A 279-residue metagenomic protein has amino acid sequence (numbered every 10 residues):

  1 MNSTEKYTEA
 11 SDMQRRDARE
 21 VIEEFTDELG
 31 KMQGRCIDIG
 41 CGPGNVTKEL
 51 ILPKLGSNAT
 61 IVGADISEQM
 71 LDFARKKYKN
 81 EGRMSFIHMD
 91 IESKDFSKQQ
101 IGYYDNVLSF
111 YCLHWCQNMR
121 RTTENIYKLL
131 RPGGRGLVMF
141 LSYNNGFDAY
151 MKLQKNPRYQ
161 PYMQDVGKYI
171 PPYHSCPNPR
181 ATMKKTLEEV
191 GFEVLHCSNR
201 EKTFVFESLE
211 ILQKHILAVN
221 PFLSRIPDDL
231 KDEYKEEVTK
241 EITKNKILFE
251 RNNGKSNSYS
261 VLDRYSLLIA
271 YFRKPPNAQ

Functional and structural regions predicted by a protein language model:
M1-A18: Class I SAM-dependent methyltransferase Rossmann-like catalytic core, especially the SAM/SAH-binding loop
N2-S3, V194-N257: C-terminal helical/coil "lid" or tail adjacent to the Rossmann-like core of SAM-dependent
M13-G34, K48-P53: Conserved alpha-helix/loop element of class I SAM-dependent methyltransferases that forms part of the SAM/SAH-binding
G34-S97: Class I SAM-dependent methyltransferase SAM/SAH-binding core
S97-V107: A short acidic, Gly/Pro-enriched loop at the edge of an enzyme's catalytic core that lines a small-molecule cofactor
C116-I126: A short, conserved alpha-helix within the catalytic core of class I
R120, G133-E207, L223: Conserved catalytic/acceptor-binding region of the Class I
I216, D263-Q279: Core SAM-dependent methyltransferase catalytic element
